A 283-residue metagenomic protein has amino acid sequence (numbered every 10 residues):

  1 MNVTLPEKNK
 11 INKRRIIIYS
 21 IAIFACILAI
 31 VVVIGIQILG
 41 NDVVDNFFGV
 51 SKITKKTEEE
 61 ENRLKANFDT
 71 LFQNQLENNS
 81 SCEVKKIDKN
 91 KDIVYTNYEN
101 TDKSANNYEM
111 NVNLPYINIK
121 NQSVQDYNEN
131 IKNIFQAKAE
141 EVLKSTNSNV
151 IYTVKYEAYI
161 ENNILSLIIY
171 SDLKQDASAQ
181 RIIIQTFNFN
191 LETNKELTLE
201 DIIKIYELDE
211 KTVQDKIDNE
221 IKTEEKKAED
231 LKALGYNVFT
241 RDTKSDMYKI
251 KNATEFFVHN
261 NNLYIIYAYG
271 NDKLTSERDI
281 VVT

Functional and structural regions predicted by a protein language model:
N2-F24, A29-T283: Compositionally biased intrinsically disordered regions enriched in Thr/Gly
